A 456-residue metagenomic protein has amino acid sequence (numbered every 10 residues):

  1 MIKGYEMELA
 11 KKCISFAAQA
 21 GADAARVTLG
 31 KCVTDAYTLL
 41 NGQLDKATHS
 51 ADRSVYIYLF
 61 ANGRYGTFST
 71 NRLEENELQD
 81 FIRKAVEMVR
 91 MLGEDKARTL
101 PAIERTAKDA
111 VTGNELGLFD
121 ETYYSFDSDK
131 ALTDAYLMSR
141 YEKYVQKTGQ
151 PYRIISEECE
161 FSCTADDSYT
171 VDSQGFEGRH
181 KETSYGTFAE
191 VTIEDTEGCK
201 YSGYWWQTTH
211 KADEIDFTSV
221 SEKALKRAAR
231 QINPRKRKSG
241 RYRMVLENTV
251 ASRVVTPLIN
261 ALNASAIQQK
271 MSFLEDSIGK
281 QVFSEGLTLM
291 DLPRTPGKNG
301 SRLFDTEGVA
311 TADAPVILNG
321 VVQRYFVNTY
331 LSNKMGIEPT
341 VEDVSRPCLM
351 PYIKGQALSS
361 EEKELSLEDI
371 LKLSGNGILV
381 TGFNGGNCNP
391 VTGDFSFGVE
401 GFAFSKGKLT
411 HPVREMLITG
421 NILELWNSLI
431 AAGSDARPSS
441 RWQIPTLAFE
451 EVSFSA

Functional and structural regions predicted by a protein language model:
I2-I14, A24-A36, D80-G178, I215-S252 (+1 more regions): Acidic low-complexity segments
Q19-V55, E158-E177, N376-F397: Structured beta-strand/loop patches that form or line metal/cofactor-binding pockets in enzymes
D35-R90: N-terminal alpha-helical targeting/anchoring segments
T48-A61, G178-Q207, V316-L318, V399-K406: Short beta-strand elements
N62, R105-F126, F188, T192-K211: Residues forming anionic-ligand binding surfaces in small-molecule and nucleic-acid pockets of primarily soluble enzymes
E115, S277-A456: Dual-mode signal for accessory low-complexity, basic/Gly-rich regions
T133-S219, E247, I259, S265-M290: Extended amphipathic alpha-helical scaffolds
K226-V322: Acidic, glycine-rich loop-and-beta core segments that form the ion-binding/anion-interacting portion of active sites
